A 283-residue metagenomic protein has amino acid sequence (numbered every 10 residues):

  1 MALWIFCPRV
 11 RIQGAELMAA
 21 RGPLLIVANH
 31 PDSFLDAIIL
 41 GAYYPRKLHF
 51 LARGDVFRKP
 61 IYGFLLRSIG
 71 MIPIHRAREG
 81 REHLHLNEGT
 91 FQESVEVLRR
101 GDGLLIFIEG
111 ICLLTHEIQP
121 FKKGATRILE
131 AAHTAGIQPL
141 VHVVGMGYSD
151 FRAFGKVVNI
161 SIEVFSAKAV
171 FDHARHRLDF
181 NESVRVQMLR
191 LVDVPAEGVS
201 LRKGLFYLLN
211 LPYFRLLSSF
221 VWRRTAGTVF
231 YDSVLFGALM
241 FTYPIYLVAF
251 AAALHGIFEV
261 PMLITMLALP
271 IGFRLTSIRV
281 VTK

Functional and structural regions predicted by a protein language model:
W4-S166, G204, S218-F230, F236-T282: Soluble catalytic domains of membrane acyltransferases
V164-R175: Acidic, His- and aromatic-enriched active-site or binding-groove loops in soluble protein domains that engage sugars
A174-E182, V186-E197: Long, charge-rich alpha-helical interaction segments
S200-L209: Transmembrane alpha-helical segments and their cytosolic interface motifs in multi-pass membrane proteins
N210-S219: Membrane-water interface of transmembrane alpha-helices
